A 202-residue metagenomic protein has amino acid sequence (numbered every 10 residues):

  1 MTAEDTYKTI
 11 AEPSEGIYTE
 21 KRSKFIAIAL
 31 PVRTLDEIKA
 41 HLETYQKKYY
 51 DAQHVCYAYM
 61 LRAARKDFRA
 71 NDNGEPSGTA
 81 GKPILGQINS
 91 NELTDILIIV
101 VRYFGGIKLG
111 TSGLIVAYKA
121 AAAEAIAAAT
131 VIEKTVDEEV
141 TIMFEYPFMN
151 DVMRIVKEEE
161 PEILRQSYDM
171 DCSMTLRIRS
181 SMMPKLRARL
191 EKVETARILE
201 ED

Functional and structural regions predicted by a protein language model:
M1-G78, L199-D202: C-terminal regulatory domains involved in ligand/effector binding and gene-expression control
I28, C56-Y57, D95-I98, E139 (+1 more regions): Structural motif
A80-A128: Active-site beta-strand/loop microenvironment that shapes enzyme catalytic pockets
V131-Y146, M174-L176: Short glycine-/aliphatic-rich beta-strand segments at the starts of folded cytosolic domains
I142-E160: Short amphipathic alpha-helix segments
V152-E158, K185-E194: Short amphipathic alpha-helices in soluble, non-transmembrane regions that often serve as interface/regulatory elements
E162-Y168, K192-D202: Conserved short beta-strand edge segments in small beta-sheet-based binding/regulatory domains
L176, M182-K185: Terminal, non-globular segments
